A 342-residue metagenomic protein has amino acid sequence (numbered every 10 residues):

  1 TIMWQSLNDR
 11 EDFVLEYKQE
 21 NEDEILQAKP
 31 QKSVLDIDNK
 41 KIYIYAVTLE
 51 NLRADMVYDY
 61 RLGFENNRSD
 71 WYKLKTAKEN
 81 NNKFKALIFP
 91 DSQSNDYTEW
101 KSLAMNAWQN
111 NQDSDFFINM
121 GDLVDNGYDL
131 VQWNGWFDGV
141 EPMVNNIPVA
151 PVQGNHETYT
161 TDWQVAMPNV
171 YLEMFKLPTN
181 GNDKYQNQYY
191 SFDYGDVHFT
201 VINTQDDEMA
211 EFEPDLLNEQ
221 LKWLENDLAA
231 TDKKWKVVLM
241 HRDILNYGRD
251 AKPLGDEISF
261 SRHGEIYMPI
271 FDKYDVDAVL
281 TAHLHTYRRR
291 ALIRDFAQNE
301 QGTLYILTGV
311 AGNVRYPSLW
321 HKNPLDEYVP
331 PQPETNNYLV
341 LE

Functional and structural regions predicted by a protein language model:
T1-I2, E11-V14, E24, N95-T98 (+3 more regions): Short, solvent-exposed loop/turn elements at domain surfaces
T1-I88, K236, E334-T335, V340-E342: Acidic, histidine-bearing metal-coordination/catalytic regions of metal-dependent phosphoesterases
A46-T48, V57-K73, V131-D232, P253-S261 (+3 more regions): Extended active-site neighborhood of metal-dependent phosphoesterases/phosphodiesterases
N67-M120, D125-N126: An acidic-aromatic substrate-binding cleft motif
K83-F84, D115, Y189, D196-V197 (+1 more regions): Alpha/beta-hydrolase fold active-site loops
I88-P90, F116-D122, V149-N155, V237-M240 (+2 more regions): Active-site neighborhood of phospho(di)ester-bond hydrolases with catalytic His/Asp-centered motifs
W108-N110, A229, D272: Non-catalytic positions within long, well-ordered alpha-helices that form the structural scaffold/packing of enzyme
G121-V124, D206, T231-K252: Short acidic, glycine-rich surface-loop motifs adjacent to enzyme active sites
